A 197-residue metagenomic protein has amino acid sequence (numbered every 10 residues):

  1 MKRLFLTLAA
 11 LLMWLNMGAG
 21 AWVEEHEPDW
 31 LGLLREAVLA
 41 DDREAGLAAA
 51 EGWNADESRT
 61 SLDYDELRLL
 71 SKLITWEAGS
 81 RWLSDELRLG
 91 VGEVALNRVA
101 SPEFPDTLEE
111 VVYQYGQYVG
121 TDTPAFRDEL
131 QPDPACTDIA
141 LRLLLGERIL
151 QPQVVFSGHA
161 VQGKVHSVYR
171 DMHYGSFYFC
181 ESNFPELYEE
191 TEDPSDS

Functional and structural regions predicted by a protein language model:
M1-L62, E186-S197: N-terminal secretory targeting signals
G46-L47, E51-S197: Bacterial extracytoplasmic/cell-wall-associated proteins, especially those involved in peptidoglycan
